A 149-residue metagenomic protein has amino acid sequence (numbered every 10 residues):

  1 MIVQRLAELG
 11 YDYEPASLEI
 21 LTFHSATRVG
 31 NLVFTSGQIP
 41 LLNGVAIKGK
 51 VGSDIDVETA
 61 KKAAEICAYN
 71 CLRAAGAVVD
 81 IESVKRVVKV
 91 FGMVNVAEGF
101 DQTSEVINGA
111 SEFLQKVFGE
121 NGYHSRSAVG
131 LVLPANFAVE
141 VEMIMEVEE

Functional and structural regions predicted by a protein language model:
M1-E149: Short, polar/acidic, helix-capping and beta-turn segments at strand->helix junctions that line the mouths
